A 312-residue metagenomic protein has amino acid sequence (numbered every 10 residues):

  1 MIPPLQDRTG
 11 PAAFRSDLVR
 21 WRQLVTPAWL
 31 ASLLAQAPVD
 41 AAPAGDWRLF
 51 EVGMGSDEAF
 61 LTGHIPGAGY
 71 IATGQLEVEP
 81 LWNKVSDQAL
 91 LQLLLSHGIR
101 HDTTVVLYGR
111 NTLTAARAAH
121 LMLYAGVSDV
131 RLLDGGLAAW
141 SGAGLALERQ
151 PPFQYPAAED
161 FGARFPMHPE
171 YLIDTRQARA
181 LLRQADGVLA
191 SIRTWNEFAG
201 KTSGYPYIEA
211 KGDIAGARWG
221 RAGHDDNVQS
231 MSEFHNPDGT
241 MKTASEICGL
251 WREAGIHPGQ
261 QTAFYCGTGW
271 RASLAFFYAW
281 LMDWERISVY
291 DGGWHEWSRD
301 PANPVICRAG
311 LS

Functional and structural regions predicted by a protein language model:
M1-S312: Cytosolic catalytic domains that perform sulfur/thiol-centered chemistry
